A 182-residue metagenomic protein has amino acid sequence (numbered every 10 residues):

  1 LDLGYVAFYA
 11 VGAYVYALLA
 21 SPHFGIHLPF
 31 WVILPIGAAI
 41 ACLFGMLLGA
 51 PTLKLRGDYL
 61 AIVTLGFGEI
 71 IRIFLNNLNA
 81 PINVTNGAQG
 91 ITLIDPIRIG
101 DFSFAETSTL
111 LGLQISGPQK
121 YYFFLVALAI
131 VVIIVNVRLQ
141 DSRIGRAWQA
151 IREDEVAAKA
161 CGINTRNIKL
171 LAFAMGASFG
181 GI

Functional and structural regions predicted by a protein language model:
L1-I182: Transmembrane alpha-helices and adjacent helix-loop boundaries
